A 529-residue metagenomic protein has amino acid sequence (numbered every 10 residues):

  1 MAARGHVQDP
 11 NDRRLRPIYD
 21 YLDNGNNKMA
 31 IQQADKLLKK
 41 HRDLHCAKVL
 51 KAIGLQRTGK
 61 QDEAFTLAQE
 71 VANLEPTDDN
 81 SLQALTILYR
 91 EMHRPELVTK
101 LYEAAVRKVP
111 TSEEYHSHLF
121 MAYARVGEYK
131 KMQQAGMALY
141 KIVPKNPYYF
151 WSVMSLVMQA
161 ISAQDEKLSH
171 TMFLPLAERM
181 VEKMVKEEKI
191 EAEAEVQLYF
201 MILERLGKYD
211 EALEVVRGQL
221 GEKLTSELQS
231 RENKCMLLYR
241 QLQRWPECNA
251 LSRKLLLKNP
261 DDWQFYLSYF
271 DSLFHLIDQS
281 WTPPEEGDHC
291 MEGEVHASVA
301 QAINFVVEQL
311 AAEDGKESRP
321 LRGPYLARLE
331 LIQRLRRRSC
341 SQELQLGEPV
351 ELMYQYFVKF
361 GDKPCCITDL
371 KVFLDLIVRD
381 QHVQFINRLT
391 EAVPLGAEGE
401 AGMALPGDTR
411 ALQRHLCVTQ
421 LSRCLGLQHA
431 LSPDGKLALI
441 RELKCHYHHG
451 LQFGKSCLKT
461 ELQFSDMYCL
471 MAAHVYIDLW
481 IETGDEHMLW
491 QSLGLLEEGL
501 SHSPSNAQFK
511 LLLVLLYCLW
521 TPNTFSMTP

Functional and structural regions predicted by a protein language model:
M1-W490: Non-TPR docking regions that flank or precede TPR/alpha-solenoid scaffolds in eukaryotic proteins
L251, M471, V475-P529: Extended amphipathic alpha-helical scaffold segments
